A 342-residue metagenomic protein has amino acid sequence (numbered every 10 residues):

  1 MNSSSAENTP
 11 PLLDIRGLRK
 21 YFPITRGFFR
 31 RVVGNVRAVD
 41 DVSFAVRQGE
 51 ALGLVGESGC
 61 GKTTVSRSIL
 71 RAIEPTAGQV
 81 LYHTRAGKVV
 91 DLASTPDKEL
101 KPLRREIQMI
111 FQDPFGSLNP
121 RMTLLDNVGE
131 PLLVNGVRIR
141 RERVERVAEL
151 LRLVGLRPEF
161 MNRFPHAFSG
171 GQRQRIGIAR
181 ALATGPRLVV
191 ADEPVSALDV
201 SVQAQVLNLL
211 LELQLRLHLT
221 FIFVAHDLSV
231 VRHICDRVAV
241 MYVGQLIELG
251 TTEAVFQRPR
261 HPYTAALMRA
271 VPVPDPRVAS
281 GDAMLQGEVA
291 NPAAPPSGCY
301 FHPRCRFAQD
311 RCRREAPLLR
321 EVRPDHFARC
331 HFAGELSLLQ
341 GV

Functional and structural regions predicted by a protein language model:
S5-P11, T25-R30, N35, V89 (+1 more regions): Short catalytic/signature loops enriched in Gly
E57, R71, R187, P194 (+2 more regions): P-loop NTP-binding/switch modules centered on Walker-like glycine-rich loops
L70, F115, R121-V134, V144 (+3 more regions): Short helical segment in ABC ATPase nucleotide-binding domains corresponding to the A-loop/adjacent helical element
Q79-P102, I139: ABC ATPase NBD Q-loop/coupling interface
G87-K88, R141-E159, M268: Conserved ABC ATPase "signature" region
F164-F168, Q172: Conserved ABC ATPase signature
